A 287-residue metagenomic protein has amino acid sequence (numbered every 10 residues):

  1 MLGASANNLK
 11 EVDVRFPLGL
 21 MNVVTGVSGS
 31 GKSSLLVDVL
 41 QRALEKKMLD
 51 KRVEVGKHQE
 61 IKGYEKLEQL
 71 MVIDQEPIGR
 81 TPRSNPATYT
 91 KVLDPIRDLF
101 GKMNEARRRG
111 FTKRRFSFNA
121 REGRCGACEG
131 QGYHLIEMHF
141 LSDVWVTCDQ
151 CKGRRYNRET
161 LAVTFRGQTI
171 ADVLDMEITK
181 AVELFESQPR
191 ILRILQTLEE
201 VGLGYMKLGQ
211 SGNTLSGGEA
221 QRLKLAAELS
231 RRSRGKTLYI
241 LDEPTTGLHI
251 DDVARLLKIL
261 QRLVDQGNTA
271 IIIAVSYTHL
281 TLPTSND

Functional and structural regions predicted by a protein language model:
M1-L280, S285: Conserved phosphate-binding elements of NTP-dependent enzyme cores
